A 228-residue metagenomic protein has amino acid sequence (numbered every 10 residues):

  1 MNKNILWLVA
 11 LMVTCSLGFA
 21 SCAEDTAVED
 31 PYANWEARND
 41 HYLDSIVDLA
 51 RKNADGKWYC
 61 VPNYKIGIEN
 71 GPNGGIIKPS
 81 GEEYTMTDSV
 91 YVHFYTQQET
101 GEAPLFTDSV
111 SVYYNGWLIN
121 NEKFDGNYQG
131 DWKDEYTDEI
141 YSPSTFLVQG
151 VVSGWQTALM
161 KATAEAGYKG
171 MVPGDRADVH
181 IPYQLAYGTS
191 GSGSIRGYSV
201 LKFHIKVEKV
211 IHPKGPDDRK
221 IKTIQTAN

Functional and structural regions predicted by a protein language model:
N2-I5, C22-N228: Cross-family detector of peptidyl-prolyl cis-trans isomerase
I5-V13: Sec-dependent signal peptide hydrophobic core
C15-S16, D125: Hydrophobic alpha-helical membrane context
L17-S21: C-terminal motif of bacterial Sec signal peptides marking the signal peptidase cleavage site
